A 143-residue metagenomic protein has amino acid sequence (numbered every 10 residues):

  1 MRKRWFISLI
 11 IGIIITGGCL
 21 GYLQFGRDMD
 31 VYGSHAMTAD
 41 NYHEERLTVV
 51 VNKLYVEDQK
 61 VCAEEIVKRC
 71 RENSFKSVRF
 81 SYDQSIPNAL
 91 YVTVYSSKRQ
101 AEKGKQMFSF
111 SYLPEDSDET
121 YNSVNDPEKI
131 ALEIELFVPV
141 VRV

Functional and structural regions predicted by a protein language model:
M1-K3: N-terminal Lys/Arg-rich, disordered targeting/topogenic segments
W5-Q24: Hydrophobic membrane-insertion alpha-helices, especially the h-region of bacterial N-terminal signal peptides
G12-I14, R27-Y32, R71-K76: Short amphipathic alpha-helical surface micro-motifs
Y22-D40: Ser/Thr/Pro/Gly-rich low-complexity linker/stalk segments immediately outside membranes or between
G26, Y42-E44, P87: Sequence-level motif detector for i,i+2 pairs with an aromatic at +2
A39-Y55: Acidic/histidine-rich, surface-exposed loop or edge segments in extracytoplasmic proteins
V50-D118: Mature extracytoplasmic domains of secretory-pathway proteins
P114-V143: C-terminal partner/receptor-binding element of secreted or periplasmic proteins
